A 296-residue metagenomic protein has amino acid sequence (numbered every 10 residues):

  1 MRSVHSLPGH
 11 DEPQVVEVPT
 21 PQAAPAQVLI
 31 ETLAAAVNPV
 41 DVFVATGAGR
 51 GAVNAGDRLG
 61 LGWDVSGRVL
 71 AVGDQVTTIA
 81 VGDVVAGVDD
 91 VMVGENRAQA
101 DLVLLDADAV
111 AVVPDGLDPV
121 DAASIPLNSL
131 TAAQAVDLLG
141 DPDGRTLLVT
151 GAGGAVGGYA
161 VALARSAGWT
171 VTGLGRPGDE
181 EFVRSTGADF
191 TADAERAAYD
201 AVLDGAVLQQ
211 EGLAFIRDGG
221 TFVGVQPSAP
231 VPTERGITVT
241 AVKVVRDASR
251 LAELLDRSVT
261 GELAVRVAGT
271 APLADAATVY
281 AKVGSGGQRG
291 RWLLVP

Functional and structural regions predicted by a protein language model:
P19-V37, G49-V91: Glycine-rich beta-strand-centered segment in the early N-terminal region that forms part of a ligand/cofactor-binding
D64, D83-V84, L102, T146 (+2 more regions): Residue-level marker of beta-strand positions
T78, G87-G151: NAD(P)H dinucleotide-binding glycine-rich loop of Rossmann-like/cofactor-binding domains, especially the beta1-alpha1
A100, G144, A188, A198-D200 (+1 more regions): Local beta-strand N-terminus motif with an aromatic residue
A123-D193: Mid-domain Rossmann-like dinucleotide-binding core that forms the NAD(H)/NADP(H) cofactor-binding site
T172, F182-T240: Glycine-rich cofactor phosphate-binding loops and adjacent beta1-alpha1 units of small-molecule cofactor enzyme domains
L251-P296: C-terminal hydrophobic helical "lid"/dimerization subdomain of Rossmann-like NAD(P)H-dependent oxidoreductases
